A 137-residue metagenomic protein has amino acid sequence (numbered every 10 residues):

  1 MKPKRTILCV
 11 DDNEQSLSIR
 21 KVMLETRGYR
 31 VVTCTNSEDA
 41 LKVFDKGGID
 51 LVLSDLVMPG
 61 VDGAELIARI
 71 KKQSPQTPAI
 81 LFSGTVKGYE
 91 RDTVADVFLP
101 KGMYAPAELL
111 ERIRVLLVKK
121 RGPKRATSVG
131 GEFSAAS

Functional and structural regions predicted by a protein language model:
M1-T6, A107-S137: Non-catalytic signal-transmission and effector/linker regions of two-component phosphorelay proteins
K4-Q15, R20-L24, V52: Conserved acidic segment of CheY-like receiver
G28-T35, V43: Short hydrophobic/Thr-rich beta-strand motif most characteristic of the beta2 strand and flanking loop of CheY-like
T35-D39, D62-E65: Acidic catalytic/metal-coordinating carboxylates
K42, A64-P75: Short amphipathic alpha-helix used as the core "switch/output" element in two-component signaling
D55: Active-site residues of response regulator receiver
M58: Receiver (REC) domain active-site loop signature in two-component systems and cognate sites in sensor histidine kinases
